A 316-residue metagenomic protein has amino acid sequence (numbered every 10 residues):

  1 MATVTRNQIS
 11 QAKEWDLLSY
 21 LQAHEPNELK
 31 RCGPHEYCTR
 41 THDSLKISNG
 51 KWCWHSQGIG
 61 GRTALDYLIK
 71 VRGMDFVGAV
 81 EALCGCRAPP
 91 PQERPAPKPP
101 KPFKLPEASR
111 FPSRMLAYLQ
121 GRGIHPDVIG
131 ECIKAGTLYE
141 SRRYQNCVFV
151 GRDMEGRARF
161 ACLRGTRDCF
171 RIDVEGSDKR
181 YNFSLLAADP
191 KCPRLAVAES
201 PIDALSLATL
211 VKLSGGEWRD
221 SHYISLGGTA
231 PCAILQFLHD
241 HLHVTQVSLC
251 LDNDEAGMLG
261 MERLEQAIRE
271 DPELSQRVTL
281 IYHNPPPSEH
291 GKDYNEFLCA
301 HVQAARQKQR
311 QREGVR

Functional and structural regions predicted by a protein language model:
M1-I9, C53-H55, R62-T63, T209-R316: TOPRIM fold recognition
M1-P89, G314: N-terminal structured subdomain of primase-like DNA metabolism proteins
L29, R122-G136, S214-G228: Short, well-structured beta-strand/strand-turn elements
K30-T39, Y139-R143, M154-E155: A short catalytic or substrate-binding loop motif that flags glycine-/basic-rich loops and adjacent residues that bind
W54, L68, L119, F149 (+5 more regions): Terminal peptide-recognition signature
E81-F111, E155: Conserved active-site segments centered on acidic
P95-P99, P106-Y144: Electropositive nucleic-acid engagement tracts
R142-D240: Phosphate-handling DNA/RNA-contact segment within nucleic-acid enzymes
